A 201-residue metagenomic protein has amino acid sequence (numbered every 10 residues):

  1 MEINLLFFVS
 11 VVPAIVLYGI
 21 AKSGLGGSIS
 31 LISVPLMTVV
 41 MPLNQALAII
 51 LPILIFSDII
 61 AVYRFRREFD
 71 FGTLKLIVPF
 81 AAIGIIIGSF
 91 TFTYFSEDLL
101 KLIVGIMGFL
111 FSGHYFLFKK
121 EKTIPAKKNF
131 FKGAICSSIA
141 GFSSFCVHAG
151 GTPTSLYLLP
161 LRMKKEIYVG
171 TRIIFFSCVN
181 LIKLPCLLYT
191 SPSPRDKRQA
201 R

Functional and structural regions predicted by a protein language model:
M1-S23, I32-N44, R67-F142, L159-L161 (+3 more regions): Juxtamembrane transmembrane-helix boundary motif
G24-S33, C146-S155: Transmembrane helix boundary and interhelical junction motifs in multipass membrane proteins
V39, D58-V62, I85, S112 (+1 more regions): Hydrophobic transmembrane alpha-helices of multi-pass small-molecule transporters
L43-R64, S177-C178: Transmembrane alpha-helices of multi-pass small-molecule transport proteins
I167-L187: Hydrophobic alpha-helical transmembrane segments of multi-pass integral membrane proteins, especially transporters
Y189-D196: Conserved small/polar residues in nucleotide/adenosyl-binding loops
